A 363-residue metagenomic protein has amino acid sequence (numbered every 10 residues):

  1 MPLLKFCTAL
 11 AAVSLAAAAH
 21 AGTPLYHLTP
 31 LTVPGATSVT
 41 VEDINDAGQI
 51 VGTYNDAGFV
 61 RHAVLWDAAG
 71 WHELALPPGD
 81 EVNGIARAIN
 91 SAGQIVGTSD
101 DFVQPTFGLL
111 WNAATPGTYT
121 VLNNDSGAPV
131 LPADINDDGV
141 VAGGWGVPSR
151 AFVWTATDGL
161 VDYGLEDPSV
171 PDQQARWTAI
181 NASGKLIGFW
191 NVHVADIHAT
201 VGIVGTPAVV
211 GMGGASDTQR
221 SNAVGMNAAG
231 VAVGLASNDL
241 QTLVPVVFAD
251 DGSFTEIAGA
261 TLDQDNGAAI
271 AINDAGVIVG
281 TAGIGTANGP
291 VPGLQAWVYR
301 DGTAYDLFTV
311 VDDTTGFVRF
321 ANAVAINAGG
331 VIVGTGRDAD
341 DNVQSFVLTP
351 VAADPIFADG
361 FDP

Functional and structural regions predicted by a protein language model:
M1-T8: Bacterial N-terminal signal peptides that target proteins for export
A16-A18: N-terminal signal peptide c-region/cleavage motif recognized by signal peptidases
A21-P355, F361: Residue-level hotspots at or immediately adjacent to binding/recognition sites across diverse folds
